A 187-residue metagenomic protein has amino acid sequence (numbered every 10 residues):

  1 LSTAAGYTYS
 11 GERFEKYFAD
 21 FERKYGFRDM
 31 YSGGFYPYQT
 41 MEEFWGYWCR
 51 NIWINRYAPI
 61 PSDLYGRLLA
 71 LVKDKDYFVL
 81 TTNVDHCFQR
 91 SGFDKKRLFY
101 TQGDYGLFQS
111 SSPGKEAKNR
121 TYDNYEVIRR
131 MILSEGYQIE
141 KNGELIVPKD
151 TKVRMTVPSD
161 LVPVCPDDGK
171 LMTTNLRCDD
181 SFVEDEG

Functional and structural regions predicted by a protein language model:
L1-G187: Conserved catalytic alpha/beta core of Sir2/sirtuin-type deacylases, generalized to analogous enzyme cores that bind
